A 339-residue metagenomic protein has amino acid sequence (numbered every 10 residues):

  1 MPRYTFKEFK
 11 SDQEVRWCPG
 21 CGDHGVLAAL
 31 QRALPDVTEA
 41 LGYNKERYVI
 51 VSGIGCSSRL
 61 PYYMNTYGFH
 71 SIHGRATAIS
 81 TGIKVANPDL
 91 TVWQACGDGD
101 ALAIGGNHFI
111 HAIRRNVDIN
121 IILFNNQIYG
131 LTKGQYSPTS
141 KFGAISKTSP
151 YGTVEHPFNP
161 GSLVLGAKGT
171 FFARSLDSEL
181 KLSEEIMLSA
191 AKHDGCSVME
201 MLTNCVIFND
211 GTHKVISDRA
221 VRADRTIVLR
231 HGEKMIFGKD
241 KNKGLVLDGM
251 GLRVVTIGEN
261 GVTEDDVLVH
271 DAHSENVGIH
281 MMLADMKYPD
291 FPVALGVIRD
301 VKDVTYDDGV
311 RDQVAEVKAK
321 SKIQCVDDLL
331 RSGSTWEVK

Functional and structural regions predicted by a protein language model:
M1-R3, D12-Q13, I207-K339: Flexible, low-complexity linker and terminal segments
R3, K7-I72: Active-site diphosphate/adenylate-binding microenvironment
T5-E8, D89, S137-K192: Conserved thiamine diphosphate
Q13, N44-Y48, A86-V92, R114-N120 (+4 more regions): Short coil/turn connectors at secondary-structure junctions
I54-C56, N126-I128, E179, L202-I207 (+1 more regions): Glycine-rich beta-alpha junction loops
I54-G130, L182: Thiamine diphosphate
G106-I113, L131-A144, L163: Active-site-proximal loop->helix
F171-T226: ATP/pyrophosphate-binding catalytic subdomain of soluble kinases
